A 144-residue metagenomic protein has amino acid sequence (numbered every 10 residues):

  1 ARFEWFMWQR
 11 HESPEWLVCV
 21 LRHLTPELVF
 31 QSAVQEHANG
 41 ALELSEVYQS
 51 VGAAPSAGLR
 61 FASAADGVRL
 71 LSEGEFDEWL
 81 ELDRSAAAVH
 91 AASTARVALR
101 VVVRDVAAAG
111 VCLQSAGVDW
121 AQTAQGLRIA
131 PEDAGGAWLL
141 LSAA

Functional and structural regions predicted by a protein language model:
A1-A144: Glyoxalase I/VOC metalloenzyme domain signal
